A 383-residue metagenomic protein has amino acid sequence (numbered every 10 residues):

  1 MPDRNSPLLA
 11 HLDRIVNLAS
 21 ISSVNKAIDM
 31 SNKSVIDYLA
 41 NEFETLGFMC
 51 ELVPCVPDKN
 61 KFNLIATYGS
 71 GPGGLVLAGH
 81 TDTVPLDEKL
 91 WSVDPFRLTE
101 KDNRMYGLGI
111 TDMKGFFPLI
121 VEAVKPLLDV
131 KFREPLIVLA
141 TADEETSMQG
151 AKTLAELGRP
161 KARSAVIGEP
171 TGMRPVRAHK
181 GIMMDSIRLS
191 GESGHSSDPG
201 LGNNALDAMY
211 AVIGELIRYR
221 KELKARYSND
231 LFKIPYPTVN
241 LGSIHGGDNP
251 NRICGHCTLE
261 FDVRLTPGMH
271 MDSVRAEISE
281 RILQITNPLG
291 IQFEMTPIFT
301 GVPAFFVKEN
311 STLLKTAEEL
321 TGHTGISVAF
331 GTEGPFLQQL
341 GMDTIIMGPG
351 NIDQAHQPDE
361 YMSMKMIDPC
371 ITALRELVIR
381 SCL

Functional and structural regions predicted by a protein language model:
M1-D3, S34, P54-P57, M184-L383: Metal-dependent amide/peptide-bond hydrolase catalytic core, centered on the "pita-bread" metallohydrolase fold
M1-Y106, D129-F132, N351: Acidic/His- and Gly-rich active-site-bordering loop/insert found across diverse amide/peptide-bond hydrolases
I15, A19, F43, E169 (+2 more regions): Residue-level signal for inorganic ion chemistry
V76, M105, K161-I167, S186 (+1 more regions): Short glycine-aspartate micro-motif
L77, T99-E145, S186-L189, P199-R220 (+2 more regions): Alpha-helical metal-binding/catalytic segments enriched in His/Glu/Asp
A78-H80, L139-T141, V166-G168, R188-S190 (+2 more regions): Short beta-strand segments
L86-K101, A162, R177-R188: Acidic-glycine-rich active-site phosphate/pyrophosphate-binding loop
M113-M184, C382: Acidic/histidine-rich catalytic neighborhood of metal-dependent amide-processing enzymes
